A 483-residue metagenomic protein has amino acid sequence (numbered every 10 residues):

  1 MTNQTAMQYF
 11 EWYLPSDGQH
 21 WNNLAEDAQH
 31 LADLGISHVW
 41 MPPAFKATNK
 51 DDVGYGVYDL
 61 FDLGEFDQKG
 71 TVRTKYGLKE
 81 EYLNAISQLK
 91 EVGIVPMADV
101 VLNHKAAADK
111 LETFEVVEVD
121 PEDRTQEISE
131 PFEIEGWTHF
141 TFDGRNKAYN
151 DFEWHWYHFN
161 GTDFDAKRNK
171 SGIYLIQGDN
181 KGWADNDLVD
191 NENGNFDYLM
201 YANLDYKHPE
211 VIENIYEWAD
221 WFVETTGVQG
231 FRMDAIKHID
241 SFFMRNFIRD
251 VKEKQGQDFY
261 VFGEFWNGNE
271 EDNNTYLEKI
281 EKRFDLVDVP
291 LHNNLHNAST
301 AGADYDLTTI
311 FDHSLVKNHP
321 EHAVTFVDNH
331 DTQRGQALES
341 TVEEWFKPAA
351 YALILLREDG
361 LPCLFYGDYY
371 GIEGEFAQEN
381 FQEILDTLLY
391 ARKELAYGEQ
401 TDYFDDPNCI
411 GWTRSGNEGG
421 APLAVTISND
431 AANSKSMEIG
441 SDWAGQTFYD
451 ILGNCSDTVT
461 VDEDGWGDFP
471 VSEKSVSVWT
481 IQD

Functional and structural regions predicted by a protein language model:
M1-G18, Y198-A202: Boundary/entry segment of secreted carbohydrate-active catalytic domains
T2-M7, N23-D33, F45, N49-G64 (+5 more regions): Active-site-proximal helices and loops of the catalytic beta/alpha 8
P15-N22, Y76, E80, P209 (+3 more regions): Soluble non-cytosolic domains of exported or imported proteins
S16-N23, D27, A107-D109: Active-site-proximal N-terminal segment of extracellular/periplasmic enzymes that hydrolyze or transfer
T74-A108: Substrate-binding cleft of carbohydrate-active enzyme catalytic domains
E118-N195: Core domains of carbohydrate- and sulfate-ester-processing enzymes
G182-T225, I236: Active-site-adjacent "subsite" loops/lids of carbohydrate-active enzymes
